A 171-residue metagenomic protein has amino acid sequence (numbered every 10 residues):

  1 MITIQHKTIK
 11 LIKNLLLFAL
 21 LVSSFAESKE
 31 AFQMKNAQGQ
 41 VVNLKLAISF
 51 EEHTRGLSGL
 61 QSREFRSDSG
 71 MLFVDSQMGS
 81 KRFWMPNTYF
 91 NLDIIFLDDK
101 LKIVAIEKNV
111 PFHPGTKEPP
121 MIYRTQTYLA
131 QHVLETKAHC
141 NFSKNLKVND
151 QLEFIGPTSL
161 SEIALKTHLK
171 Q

Functional and structural regions predicted by a protein language model:
M1-I9: N-terminal secretory signal peptides that target proteins for export/translocation
I4, A26-K29: Intrinsic disorder/low-complexity signal
I4-Q5, L20, Y128: Residue-level detector of alpha-helix boundary/anchor positions
T8, I12-L15, K45, Q126: Hydrophobic alpha-helical segments and their boundary regions
K13-S23: Bacterial N-terminal signal peptides
S28-Q171: Compact, glycine-rich, soluble single-domain proteins
